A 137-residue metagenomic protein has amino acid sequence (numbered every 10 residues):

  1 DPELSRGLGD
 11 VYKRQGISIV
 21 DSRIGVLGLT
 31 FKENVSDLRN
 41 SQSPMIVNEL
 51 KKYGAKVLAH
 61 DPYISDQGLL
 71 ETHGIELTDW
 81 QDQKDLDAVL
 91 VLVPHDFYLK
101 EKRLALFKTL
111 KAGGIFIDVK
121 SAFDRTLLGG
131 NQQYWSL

Functional and structural regions predicted by a protein language model:
D1-Y12: Single conserved hydrophobic/aromatic residue that forms the stacking wall/gate of nucleotide- or nucleobase-binding
G7, K84-L86, A112: Alpha-helix C-terminal capping/helix-to-coil transition sites in glycosyltransferase folds
K13-I24, D82-K84: Glycine-rich phosphate/diphosphate-binding loops that line cofactor/substrate pockets in enzymes
G25, E33-E71: NAD(P)-binding Rossmann-fold cofactor-contacting core
T30, L92-F97, K120-S121: Short glycine-/small-residue-rich Rossmann-like dinucleotide-binding loops
E33, D96-E101, D124-R125: Short glycine-rich, flexible loops that bind phosphorylated cofactors or substrates
H73-L86: Short acidic low-complexity segments
F107-L137: ADP-ribose/adenylate-binding Rossmann-like module
